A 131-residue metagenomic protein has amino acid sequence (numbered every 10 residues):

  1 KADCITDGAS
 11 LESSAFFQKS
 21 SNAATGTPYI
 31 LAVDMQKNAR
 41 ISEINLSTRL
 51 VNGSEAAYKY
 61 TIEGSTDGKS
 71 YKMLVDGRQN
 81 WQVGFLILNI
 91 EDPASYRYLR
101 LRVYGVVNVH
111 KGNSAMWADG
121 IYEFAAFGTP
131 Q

Functional and structural regions predicted by a protein language model:
K1-S10: Predominantly extracellular/luminal regions of secreted and cell-surface proteins, especially disulfide-bonded
A9-M73, Q79-Q131: Aromatic, loop-rich ligand-recognition surfaces of beta-strand-rich domains
